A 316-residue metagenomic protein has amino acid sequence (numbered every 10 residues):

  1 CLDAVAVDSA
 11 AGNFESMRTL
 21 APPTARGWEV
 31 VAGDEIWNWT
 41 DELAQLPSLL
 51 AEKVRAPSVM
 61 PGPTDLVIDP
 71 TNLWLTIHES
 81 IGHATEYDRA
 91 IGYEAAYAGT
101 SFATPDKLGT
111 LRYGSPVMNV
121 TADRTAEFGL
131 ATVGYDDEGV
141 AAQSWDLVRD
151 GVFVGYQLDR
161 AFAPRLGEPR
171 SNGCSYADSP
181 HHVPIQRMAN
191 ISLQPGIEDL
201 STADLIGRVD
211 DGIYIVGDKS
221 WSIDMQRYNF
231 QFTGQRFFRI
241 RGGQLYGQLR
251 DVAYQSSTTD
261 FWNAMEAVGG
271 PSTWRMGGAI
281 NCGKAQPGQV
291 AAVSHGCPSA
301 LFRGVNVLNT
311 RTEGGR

Functional and structural regions predicted by a protein language model:
C1-R316: N-terminal small-residue-enriched
